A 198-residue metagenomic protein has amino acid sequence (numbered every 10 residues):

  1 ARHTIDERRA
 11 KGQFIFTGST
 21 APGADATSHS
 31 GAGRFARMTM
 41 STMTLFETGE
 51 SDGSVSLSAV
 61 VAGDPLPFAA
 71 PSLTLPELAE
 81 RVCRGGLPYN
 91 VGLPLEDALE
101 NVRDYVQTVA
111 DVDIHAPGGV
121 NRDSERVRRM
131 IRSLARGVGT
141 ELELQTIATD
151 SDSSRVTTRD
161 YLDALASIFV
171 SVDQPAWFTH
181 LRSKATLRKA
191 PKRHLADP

Functional and structural regions predicted by a protein language model:
A1, T48, V82-G85, L165 (+1 more regions): Conserved RecA-like P-loop NTPase ATPase core
A1-P22: Conserved catalytic/switch belt of AAA+ P-loop NTPases
T4-I5, A26-S28, R182-K184: Short, flexible, glycine/charge-rich loop motifs used to bind or transfer phosphoryl groups or to couple energy/partner
R9, A32-G33, R188: Short, well-ordered coil/turn elements that cap or connect secondary structure elements
Q13-I15, A36-T39, F169-V172, H194: Protein kinase-like catalytic core scaffold
G18-S19, A24-R136: Interdomain motor-coupling "hinge/lid" segment immediately C-terminal to the ATP-binding subdomain of NTP-driven enzymes
V91-P198: Accessory nucleic acid-recognition modules appended to NTPase machines
